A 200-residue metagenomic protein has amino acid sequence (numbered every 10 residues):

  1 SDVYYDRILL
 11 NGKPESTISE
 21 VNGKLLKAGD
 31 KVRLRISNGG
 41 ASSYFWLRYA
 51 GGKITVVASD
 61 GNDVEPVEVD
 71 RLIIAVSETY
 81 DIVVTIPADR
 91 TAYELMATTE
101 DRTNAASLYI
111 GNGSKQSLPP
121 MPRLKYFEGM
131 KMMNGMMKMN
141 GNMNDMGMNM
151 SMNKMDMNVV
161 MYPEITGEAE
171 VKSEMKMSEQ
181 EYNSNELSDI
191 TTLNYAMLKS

Functional and structural regions predicted by a protein language model:
S1-K31, S37-G40, G141: Acidic-aromatic/histidine active-site loop/patch
E20-G23, R33-R35, Y44, V69-D70 (+1 more regions): Generic recognition of flexible, low-complexity loop/linker segments
N38-G40, Y49, A88: A generic beta-sheet turn/junction motif
G40-S42, E78: Short, conserved sequence motifs used for protein processing/export or organelle targeting and for catalysis
S42-Y44, T55, D63-V64, T103-N104: Flexible loop/turn segments at secondary-structure boundaries
S43-Y49, E94-M96: Short, hydrophobic/aromatic beta-strand segments
Y49-V76: Solvent-exposed beta-strand/loop surfaces of large extracellular or lumenal domains
V67-S200: Extended terminal and domain-junction accessory segments
